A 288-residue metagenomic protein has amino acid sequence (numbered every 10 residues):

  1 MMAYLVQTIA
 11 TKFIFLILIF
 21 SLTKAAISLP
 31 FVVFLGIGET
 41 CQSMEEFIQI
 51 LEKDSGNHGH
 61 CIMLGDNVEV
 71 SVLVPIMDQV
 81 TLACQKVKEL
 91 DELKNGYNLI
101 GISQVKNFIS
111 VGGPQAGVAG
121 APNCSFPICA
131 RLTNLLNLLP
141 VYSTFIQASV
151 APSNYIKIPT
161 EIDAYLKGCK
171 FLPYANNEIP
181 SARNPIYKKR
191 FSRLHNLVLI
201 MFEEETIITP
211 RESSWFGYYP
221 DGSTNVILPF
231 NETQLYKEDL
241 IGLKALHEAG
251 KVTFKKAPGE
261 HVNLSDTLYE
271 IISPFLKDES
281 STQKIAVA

Functional and structural regions predicted by a protein language model:
A3-S28: Cleavable N-terminal signal peptides of Sec/SRP-targeted secreted and luminal proteins
K24-D66: Short, surface-exposed "cap/lid" segments of acyl-processing enzymes
A25-A26, D91-K94, I102, R190-R193 (+1 more regions): Extracellular/periplasmic catalytic domains that process cell-envelope and extracellular macromolecules
L29-F31, L35, M77-K167, I207: Serine-dependent carboxylesterase/thioesterase catalytic core of lipase-like alpha/beta-hydrolase/SGNH enzymes
I37-E39, D66-V68, Q104, G113-G117 (+2 more regions): Solvent-exposed loop/turn segments at secondary-structure junctions within structured extracellular/periplasmic domains
V68-V80: Catalytic nucleophile-loop/oxyanion-hole region of alpha/beta-hydrolase and closely related hydrolase-like folds
Q147-R211: Serine-hydrolase catalytic core
N184-A288: C-terminal catalytic-base region of ester-bond hydrolases, centering on the histidine of the charge-relay
